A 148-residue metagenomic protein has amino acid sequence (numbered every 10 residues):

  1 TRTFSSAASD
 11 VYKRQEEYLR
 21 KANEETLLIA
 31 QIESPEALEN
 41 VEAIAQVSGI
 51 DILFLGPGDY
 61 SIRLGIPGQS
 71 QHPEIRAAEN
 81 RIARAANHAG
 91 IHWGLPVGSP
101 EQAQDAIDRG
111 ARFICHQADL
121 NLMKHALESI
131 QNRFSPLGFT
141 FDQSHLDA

Functional and structural regions predicted by a protein language model:
T1-A8, Y12: Single conserved hydrophobic/aromatic residue that forms the stacking wall/gate of nucleotide- or nucleobase-binding
S5-S6, R63-A77, Q117-D119: Glycine-rich tight-turn/loop motif centered on a GG-T
E16-Y18, P35-D51: Anionic-ligand binding region
L28-E33, L53-L55, W93-L95, F113-H116: Hydrophobic faces of well-ordered beta-strands that scaffold small-molecule active sites in alpha/beta enzyme cores
I44, G56, A106: Conserved, mostly hydrophobic/aromatic
Q71-W93: Alpha-helix-loop-beta-strand connector modules within alpha/beta enzyme cores
A103-L120: Short, electropositive alpha-helical surface patch
L120-Q143: C-terminal helical cap(s) of enzyme catalytic domains, especially alpha/beta-barrels
